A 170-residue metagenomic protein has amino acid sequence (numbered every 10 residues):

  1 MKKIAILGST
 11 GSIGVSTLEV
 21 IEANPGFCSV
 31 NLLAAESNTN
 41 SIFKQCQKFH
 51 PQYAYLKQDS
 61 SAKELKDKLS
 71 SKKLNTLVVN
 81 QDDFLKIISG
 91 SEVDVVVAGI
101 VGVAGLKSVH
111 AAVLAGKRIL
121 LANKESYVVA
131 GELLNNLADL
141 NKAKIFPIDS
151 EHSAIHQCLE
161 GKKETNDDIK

Functional and structural regions predicted by a protein language model:
M1-Q52: N-terminal Rossmann-like dinucleotide-binding module
I6, L56, L77-Q81, V97-A98 (+2 more regions): General beta-strand structural signal in soluble alpha/beta enzymes
T10, C46, V96, G116 (+1 more regions): Residue-level signal for inorganic ion chemistry
S16-P25, K44-Q45, V129-K142, C158-G161: Active-site-proximal loop->helix
N31-S71, N75, I88: Glycine-rich nucleotide/cofactor/substrate-binding loop typically near the N-terminus or early in the first domain
V79-A111: Beta-loop-alpha module in the N-terminal Rossmann-like domain of NAD(P)-dependent dehydrogenases, especially those
V103-A115, K124-A143: Rossmann-fold NAD(P)-binding glycine/threonine-rich loop
H152-A154, C158-K170: Conserved anion/nucleotide-ligand pocket segment
